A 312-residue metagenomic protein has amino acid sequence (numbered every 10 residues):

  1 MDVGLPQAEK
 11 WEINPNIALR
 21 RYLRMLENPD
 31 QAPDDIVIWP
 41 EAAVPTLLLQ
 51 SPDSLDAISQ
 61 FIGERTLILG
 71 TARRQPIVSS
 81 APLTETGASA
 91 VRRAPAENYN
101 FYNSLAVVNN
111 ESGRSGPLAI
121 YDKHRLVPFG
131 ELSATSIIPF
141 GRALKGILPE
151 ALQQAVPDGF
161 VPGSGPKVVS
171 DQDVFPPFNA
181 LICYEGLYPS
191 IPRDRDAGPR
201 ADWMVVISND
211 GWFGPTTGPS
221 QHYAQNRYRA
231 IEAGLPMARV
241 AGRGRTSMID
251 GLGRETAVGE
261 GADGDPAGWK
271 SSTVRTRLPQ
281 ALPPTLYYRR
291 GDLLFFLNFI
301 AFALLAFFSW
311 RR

Functional and structural regions predicted by a protein language model:
M1-R312: Enzyme catalytic cores with a strong preference for nitrogen-chemistry domains
